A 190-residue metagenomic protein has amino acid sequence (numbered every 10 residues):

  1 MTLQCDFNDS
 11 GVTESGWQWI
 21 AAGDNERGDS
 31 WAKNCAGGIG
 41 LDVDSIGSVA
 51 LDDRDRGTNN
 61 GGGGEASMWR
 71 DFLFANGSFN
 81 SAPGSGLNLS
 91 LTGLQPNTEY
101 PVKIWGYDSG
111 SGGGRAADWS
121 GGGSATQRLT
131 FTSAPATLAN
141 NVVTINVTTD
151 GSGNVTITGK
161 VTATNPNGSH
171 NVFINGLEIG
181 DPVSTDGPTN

Functional and structural regions predicted by a protein language model:
M1-S81, I145-V183: Low-complexity, Gly/Ser/Thr/Pro- and Asn/Asp-enriched, turn/coil-prone segments that serve as flexible N-terminal
F7, Y100-I104, W119, L177: Residue-level detector of buried hydrophobic side-chain packing in well-ordered secondary-structure elements
G64-S90, D108-G110, T137-N140: Surface-exposed molecular-recognition determinants
L89, G106, G110-R128: Short, surface-exposed beta-strand/strand-loop-strand elements in extracellular ectodomains
L91-Q95, V147-T149: Short, flexible loop/turn segments at beta-strand junctions in immunoglobulin-like and fibronectin type III
P96-G110: A short beta-strand element within beta-rich, extracytoplasmic domains of secreted/secretory-pathway proteins
A125-V147: Extracellular carbohydrate recognition and processing domains and analogous Trp-centered ligand-binding platforms
V183-T189: Residue-level detector of functionally pivotal "anchor" positions at catalytic/ligand-binding pockets or at interdomain
